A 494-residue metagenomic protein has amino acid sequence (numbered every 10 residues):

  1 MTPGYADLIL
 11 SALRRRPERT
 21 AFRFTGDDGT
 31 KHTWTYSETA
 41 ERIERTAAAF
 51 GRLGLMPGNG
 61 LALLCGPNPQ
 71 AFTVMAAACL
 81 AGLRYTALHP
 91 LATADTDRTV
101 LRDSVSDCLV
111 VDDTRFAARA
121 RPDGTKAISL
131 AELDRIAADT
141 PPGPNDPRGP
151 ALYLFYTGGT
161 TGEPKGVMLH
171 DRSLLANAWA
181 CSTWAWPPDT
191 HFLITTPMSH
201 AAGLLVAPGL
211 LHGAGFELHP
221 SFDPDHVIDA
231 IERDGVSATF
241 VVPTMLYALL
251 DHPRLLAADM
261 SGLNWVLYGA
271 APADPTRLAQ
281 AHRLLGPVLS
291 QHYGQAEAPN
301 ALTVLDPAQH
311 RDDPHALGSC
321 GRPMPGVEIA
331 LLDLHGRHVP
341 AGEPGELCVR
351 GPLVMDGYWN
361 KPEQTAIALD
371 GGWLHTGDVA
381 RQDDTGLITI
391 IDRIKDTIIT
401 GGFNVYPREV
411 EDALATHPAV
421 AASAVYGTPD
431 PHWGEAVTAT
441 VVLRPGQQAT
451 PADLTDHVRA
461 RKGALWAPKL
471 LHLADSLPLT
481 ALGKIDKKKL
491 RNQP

Functional and structural regions predicted by a protein language model:
T2, P17-T20, D139-Y156, E163 (+1 more regions): Conserved pre-ATP/AMP-binding loop-to-beta segment of ANL
E18-N68, F72, A76, T93-R98: Conserved AMP-binding/adenylate-forming core of the ANL superfamily
T33-S37, L152-A176: Conserved AMP-binding A3 loop
A40-A48, V167-P188, T195, S199 (+1 more regions): Conserved structural elements of the adenylate-forming
L175-H191, S199-A238, H252: Conserved AMP-binding/adenylation subdomain of ANL enzymes
L211, V236-F240, H252-P314, E328: Gly/Ser/Thr-rich phosphate-binding loop
T239, G351, D356-G357, V379-W466 (+3 more regions): AMP-binding/adenylate-forming catalytic core of the ANL superfamily
R322-G326, L334-I367, V405: Conserved ATP/PPi-binding loop(s) of AMP-dependent carboxylate-activating enzymes
